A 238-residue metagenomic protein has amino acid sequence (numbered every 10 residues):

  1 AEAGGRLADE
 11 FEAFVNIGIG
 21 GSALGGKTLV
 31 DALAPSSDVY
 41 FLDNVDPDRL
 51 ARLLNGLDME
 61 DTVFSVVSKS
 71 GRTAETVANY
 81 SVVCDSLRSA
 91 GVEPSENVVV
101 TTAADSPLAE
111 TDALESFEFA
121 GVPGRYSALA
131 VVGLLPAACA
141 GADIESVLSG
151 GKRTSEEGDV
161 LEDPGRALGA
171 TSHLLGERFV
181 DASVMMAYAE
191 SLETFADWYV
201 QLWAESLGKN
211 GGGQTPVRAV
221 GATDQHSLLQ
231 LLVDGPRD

Functional and structural regions predicted by a protein language model:
A1-G5: Extended, charge-enriched "interface" segments that sit outside catalytic cores
D9-D159: Glycine-rich phosphate-binding loops that contact phosphosugars or nucleotide phosphates
S89-D238: Active-site phosphate/pyrophosphate-binding segments
